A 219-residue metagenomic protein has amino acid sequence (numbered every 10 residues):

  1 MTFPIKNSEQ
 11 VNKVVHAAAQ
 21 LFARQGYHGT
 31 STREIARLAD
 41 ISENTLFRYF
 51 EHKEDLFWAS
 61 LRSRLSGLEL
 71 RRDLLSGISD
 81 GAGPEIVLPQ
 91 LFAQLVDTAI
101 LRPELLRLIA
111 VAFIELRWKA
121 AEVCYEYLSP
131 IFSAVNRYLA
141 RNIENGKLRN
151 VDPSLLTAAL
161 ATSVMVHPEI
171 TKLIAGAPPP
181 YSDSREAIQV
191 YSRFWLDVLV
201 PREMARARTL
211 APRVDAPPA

Functional and structural regions predicted by a protein language model:
M1, I86, A93-D97, L101 (+2 more regions): C-terminal peripheral helix-coil segments that are non-catalytic and often amphipathic
Q10-A18, I35, S60-R64, L68 (+1 more regions): Generic hydrophobic, amphipathic alpha-helix propensity
K13, L21-D55, A59-S60: Helix-turn-helix
V14-F22, L95, W195: Short hydrophobic clusters on alpha-helical segments that form packing/core surfaces in small helical domains
R24-H28, R102, N145: Short coil/turn segments at alpha/beta junctions that flank glycine-rich nucleotide-binding fingerprints
S60-L91, Y138-I143: Amphipathic alpha-helical linker/stalk segments
I86, D97-A134, L155, P178-Y181: Short secondary-structure transition hinges
R149, P153-T157: Membrane-interface starts of transmembrane alpha-helices
